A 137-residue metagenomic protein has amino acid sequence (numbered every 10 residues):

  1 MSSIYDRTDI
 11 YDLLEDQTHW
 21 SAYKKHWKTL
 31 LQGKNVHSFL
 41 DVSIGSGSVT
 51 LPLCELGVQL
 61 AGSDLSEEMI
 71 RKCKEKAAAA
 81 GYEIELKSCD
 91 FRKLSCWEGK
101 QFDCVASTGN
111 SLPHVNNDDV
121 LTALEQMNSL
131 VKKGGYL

Functional and structural regions predicted by a protein language model:
M1-K34: Conserved class I S-adenosyl-L-methionine
V36-G45: Conserved class I S-adenosyl-L-methionine
T50-K93: Class I SAM-dependent methyltransferase SAM/SAH-binding core
C96-C104: A short acidic, Gly/Pro-enriched loop at the edge of an enzyme's catalytic core that lines a small-molecule cofactor
D103-D118: A short SAM/SAH-binding and catalytic strip from SAM-dependent methyltransferases
L121-K133: A short glycine-rich, Lys/Arg-flanked "PGG" loop and its adjoining helix->strand segment in the class I
